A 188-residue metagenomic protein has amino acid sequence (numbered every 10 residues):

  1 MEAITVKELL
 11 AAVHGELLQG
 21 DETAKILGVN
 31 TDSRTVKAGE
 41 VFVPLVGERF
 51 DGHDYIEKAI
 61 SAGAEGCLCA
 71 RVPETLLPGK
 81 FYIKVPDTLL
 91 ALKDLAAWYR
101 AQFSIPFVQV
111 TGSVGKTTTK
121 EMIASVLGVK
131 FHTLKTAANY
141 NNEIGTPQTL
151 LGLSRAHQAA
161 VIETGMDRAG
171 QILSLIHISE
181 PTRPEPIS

Functional and structural regions predicted by a protein language model:
M1-D94, W98: N-terminal leader/targeting and accessory segments in enzymes
A91-R183: Phosphate-binding loop of NTP-binding sites
E185-S188: N-terminal low-complexity segments that are often proline-rich with Ser/Thr-Pro
